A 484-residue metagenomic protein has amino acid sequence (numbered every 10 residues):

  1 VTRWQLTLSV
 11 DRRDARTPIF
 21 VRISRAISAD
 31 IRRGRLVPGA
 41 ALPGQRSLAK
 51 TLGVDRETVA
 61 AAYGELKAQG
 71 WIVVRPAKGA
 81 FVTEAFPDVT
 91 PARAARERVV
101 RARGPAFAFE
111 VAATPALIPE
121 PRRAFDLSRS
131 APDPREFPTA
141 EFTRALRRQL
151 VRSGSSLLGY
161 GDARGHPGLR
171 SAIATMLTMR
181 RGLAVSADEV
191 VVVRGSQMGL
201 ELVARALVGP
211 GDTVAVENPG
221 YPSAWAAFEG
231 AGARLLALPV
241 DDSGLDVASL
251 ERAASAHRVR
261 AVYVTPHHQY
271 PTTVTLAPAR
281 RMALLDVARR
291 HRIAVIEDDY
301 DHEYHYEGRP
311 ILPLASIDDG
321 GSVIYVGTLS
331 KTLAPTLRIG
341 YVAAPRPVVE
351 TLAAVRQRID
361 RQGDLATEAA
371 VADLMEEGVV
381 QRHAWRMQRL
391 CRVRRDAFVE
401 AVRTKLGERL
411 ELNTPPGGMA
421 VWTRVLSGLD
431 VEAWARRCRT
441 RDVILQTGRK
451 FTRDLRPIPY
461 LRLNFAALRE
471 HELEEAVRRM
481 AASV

Functional and structural regions predicted by a protein language model:
V1-R148, A353, Q357-D364, A372-M375 (+7 more regions): N-terminal basic, amphipathic alpha-helical segments
V54, W71, A233, V259 (+2 more regions): Short glycine/serine/threonine/alanine-rich loop segments
P132, P266-Y270, K331: Short glycine-rich anion-binding loops that position phosphate/pyrophosphate groups of nucleotides and phosphorylated
F142, D319, I324-R389: Conserved core segment of the aminotransferase class I/II
L146-R292, E303-G320, I324, C391: Conserved core of the PLP fold type I
K450-L455: AMP-binding (ANL) adenylation modules
